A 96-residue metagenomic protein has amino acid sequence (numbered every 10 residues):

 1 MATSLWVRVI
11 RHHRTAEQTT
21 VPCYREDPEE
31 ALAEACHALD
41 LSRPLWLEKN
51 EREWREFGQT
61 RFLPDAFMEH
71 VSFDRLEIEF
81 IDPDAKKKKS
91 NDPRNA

Functional and structural regions predicted by a protein language model:
M1-V21: Short, extreme N-terminal segment that most often corresponds to the first beta-strand
I10-H12, Y24-E26, I81-A85: Generic structural motif
T15-S42: Short, flexible N-terminal segments of the mature chain
L32-A96: Acidic, low-complexity intrinsically disordered segments
